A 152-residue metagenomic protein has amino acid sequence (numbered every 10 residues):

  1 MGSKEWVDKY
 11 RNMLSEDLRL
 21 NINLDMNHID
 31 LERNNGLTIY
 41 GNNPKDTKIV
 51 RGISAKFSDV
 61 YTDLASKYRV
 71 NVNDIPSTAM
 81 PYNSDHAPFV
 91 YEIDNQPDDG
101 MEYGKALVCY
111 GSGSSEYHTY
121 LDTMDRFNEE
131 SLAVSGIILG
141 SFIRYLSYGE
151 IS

Functional and structural regions predicted by a protein language model:
M1-D98, E102-V108: Metal-dependent peptidase/peptidase-like ectodomains
V108-S152: His/Asp/Glu-rich mid-to-C-terminal helical/loop segments that flank catalytic regions of hydrolases
